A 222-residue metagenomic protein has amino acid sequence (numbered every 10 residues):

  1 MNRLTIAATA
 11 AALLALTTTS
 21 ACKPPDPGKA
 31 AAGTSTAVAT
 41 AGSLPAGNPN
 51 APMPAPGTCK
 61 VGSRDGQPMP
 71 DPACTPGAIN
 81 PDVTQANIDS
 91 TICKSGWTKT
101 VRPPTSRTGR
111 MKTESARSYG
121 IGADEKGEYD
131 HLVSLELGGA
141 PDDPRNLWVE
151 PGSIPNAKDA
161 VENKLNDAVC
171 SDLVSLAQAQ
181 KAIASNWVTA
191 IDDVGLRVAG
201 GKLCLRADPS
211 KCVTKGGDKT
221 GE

Functional and structural regions predicted by a protein language model:
N2-Y129, L137-E222: Nuclease and nuclease-like effector domains acting on nucleic acids or nucleotide cofactors
V133: Active-site His/Glu-centered metal-binding helix of metallohydrolases
